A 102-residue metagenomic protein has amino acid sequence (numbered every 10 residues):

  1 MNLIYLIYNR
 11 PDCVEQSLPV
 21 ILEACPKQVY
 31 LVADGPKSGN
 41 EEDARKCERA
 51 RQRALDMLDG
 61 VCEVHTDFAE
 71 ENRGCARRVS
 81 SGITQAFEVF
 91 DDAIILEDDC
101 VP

Functional and structural regions predicted by a protein language model:
M1-E23: N-proximal low-complexity "stem/linker" segments adjacent to membrane-targeting elements
L3-Y5, L31, I95: Structural beta-sheet core signal
C13-Q16, R78-G82: Well-ordered alpha-helical segments embedded in enzymatic catalytic cores
L22-D67: Acidic donor-binding segment of Leloir-type glycosyltransferases
E70-R78: A short, glycine-/small-residue-rich helix N-cap motif at loop->alpha-helix starts within glycosyltransferase
S80-D92: Active-site nucleotide-sugar/metal-binding loop of Leloir-type enzymes
F90-V101: Short beta-strand-to-loop acidic/aromatic patch adjacent to the donor-nucleotide binding site
